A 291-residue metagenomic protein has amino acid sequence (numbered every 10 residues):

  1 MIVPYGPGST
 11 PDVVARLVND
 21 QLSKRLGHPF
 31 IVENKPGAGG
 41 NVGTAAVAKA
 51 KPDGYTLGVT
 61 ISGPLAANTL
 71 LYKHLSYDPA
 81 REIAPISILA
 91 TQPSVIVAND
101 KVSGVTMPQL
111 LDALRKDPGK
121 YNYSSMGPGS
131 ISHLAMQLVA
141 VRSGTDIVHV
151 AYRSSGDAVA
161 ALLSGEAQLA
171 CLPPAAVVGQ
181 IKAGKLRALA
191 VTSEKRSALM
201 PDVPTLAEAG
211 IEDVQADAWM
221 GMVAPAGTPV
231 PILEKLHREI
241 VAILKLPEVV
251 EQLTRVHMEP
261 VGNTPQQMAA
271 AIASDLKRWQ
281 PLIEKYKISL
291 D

Functional and structural regions predicted by a protein language model:
M1-R81, K120-N122, P128, G144-L169 (+4 more regions): N-terminal (or domain-start) structured segment
T10, V14, V18, G43 (+11 more regions): Stable alpha-helical elements in mature extracytoplasmic
L22, K49-Y55, L70-D157, L206 (+1 more regions): Hinge/capping helix and adjacent helix->loop/strand transition within the periplasmic-binding protein
P64-H74, L138-R142, L169-V203: A ligand-binding cleft/hinge motif common to bilobed small-molecule-binding domains
T205, V230-D291: An extracytoplasmic/periplasmic, membrane-proximal ligand-sensing/linker region
A209-G210, V214: Cytochrome P450 heme-binding Cys-pocket and its upstream "meander" loop
